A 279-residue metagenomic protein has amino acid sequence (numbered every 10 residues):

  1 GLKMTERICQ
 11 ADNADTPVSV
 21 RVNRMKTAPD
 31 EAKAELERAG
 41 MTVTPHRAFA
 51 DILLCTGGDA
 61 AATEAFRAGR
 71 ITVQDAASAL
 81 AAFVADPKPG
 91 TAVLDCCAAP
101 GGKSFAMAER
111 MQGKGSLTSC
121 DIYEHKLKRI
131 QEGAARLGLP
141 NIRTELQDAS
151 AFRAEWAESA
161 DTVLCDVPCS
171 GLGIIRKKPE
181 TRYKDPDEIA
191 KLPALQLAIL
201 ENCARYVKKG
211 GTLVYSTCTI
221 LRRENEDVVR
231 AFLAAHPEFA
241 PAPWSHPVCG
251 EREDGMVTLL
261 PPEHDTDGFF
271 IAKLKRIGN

Functional and structural regions predicted by a protein language model:
G1-N279: S-adenosylmethionine
